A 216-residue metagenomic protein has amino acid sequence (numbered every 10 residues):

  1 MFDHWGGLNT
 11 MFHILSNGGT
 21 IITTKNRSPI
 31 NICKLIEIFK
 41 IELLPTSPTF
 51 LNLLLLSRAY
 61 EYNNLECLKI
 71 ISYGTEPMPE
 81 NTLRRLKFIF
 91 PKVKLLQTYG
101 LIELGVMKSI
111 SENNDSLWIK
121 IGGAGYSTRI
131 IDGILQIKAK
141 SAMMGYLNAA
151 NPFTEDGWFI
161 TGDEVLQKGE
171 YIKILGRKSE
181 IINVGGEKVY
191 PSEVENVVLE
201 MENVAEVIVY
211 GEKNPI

Functional and structural regions predicted by a protein language model:
D3-L43: Conserved AMP-binding/adenylation subdomain of ANL enzymes
G18, I36, L44-S47, I71 (+4 more regions): Residue-level signal for inorganic ion chemistry
S28, T49-L51, M78, E103 (+1 more regions): Alpha-helix capping/helix-boundary segments
I30-C33, Y60-Y62, E195-N196: Short hydrophobic/charged patches on amphipathic alpha-helices used for structural packing and interfaces
E42-P45, L55-D115, S127: Gly/Ser/Thr-rich phosphate-binding loop
L44, G100, A139, E164-I216: AMP-binding/adenylate-forming catalytic core of the ANL superfamily
L96-E103, K120-G123, V209-E212: Beta-strand->loop->alpha-helix junctions that form or flank phosphate-binding loops in nucleotide-handling enzymes
I121-G125, R129-G157, E187-V189: Conserved ATP/PPi-binding loop(s) of AMP-dependent carboxylate-activating enzymes
